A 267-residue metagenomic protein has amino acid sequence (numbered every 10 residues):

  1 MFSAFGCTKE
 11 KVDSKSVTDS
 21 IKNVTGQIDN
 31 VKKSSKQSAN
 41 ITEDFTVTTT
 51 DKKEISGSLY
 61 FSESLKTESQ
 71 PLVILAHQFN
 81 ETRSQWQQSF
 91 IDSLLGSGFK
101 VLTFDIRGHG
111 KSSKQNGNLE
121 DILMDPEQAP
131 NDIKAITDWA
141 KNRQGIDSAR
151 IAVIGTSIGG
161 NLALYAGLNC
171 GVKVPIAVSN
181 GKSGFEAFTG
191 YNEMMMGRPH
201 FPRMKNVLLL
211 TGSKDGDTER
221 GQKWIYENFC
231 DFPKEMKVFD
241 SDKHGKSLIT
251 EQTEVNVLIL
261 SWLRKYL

Functional and structural regions predicted by a protein language model:
Q27-K66: N-terminal cap/lid segment of alpha/beta-hydrolase-fold proteins
Q70, H77-E81: Active-site glycine-rich loops that stabilize anionic/oxyanionic intermediates across multiple enzyme folds
N80-D92, G221: The serine-hydrolase catalytic nucleophile loop
L94-N116: Conserved alpha/beta-hydrolase
I122-Q144: Alpha/beta-hydrolase active-site loop
G145-S157: Alpha/beta-hydrolase fold nucleophile elbow
V174, N180-V238: The feature captures the conserved acid-bearing segment of alpha/beta-hydrolase catalytic domains
F232-L267: C-terminal catalytic histidine-bearing segment of alpha/beta-hydrolase fold enzymes
